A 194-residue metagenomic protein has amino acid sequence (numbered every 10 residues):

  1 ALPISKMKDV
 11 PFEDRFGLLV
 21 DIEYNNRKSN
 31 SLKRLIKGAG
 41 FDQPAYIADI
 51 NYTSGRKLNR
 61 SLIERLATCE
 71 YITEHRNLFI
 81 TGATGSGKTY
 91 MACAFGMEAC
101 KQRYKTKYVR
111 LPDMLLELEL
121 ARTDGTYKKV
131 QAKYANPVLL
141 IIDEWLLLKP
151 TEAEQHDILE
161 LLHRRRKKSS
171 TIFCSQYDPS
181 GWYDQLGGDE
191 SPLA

Functional and structural regions predicted by a protein language model:
S5-E13, I22, G40-F41, Y52-R56 (+2 more regions): Conserved phosphate/pyrophosphate-binding and hydrolysis machinery centered on Walker-type P-loop NTPases, extending
F12-L32, K37-G38, H163-F173, D184 (+1 more regions): Basic, amphipathic alpha-helical segments enriched in Lys/Arg and hydrophobic/aromatic residues
N26-R60: Charged, amphipathic alpha-helical linker segments immediately N-terminal to NTP-binding catalytic cores
L58-N136, Y183-L186: Conserved P-loop
K105, V109, D113-A135, W145-A194: Replace "adjacent to P-loop NTPase cores in ATP/GTP-dependent enzymes" with "adjacent to NTP-binding cores
L139: Short, Asp-centered acidic motifs that coordinate Mg2+ and/or phosphate in catalytic or ligand-binding sites
